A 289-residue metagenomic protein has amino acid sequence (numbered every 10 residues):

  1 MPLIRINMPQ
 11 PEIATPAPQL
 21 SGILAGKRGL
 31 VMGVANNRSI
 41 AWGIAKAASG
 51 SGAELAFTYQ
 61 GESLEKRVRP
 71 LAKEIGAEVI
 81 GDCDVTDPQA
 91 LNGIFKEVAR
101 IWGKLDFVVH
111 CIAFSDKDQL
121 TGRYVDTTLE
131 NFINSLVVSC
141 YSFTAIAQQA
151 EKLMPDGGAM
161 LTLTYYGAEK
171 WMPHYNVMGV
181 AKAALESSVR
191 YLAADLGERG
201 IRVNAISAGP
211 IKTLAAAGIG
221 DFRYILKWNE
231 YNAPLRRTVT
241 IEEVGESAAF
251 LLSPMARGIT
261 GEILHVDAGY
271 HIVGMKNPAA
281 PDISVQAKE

Functional and structural regions predicted by a protein language model:
L3-A35, I101, R257, E289: Flexible N-terminal pre-Rossmann segment of NAD(P)-dependent oxidoreductases
S21-F57: Canonical Rossmann dinucleotide-binding motif of NAD(H)/NADP(H)-dependent dehydrogenases/reductases, specifically
G33-W42, K46, A113-K152, D156-R199 (+3 more regions): Catalytic loop of short-chain dehydrogenase/reductase
G81-N92, K96-I101, H110-I133, K152 (+3 more regions): Conserved mid-core segment of classical short-chain dehydrogenase/reductases
G197, R202, I259-G261: Short, small/polar-rich loop/turn modules that mediate ligand/substrate recognition or access, typified
V203, S207-G218, V266, I272: Short, flexible catalytic-loop segment of classical short-chain dehydrogenase/reductase
A233-V244, M255: A conserved structural motif in NAD(P)-dependent oxidoreductases
T260-E289: Short C-terminal tail/terminal secondary-structure segment of NAD(P)H-dependent dehydrogenase/reductase domains
